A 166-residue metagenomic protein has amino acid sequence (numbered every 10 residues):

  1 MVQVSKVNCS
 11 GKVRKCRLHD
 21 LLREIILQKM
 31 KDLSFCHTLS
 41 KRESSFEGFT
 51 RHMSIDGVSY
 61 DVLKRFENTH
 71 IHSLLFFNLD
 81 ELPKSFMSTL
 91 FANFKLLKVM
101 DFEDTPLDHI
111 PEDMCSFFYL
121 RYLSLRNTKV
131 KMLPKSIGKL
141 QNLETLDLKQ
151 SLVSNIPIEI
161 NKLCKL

Functional and structural regions predicted by a protein language model:
M1-F117, Y122, G138, I158-K165: Surface-exposed helical/coil interface segments that assemble multiprotein signaling complexes
R23, N127-V130: Alpha-helical and His/Cys-centered functional microenvironments
D108, V130-K131, V153-S154: Leucine-rich repeat
K131, I137-L146: A detector of tandem-repeat and repeat-rich interaction/domain scaffolds
L143-P157, L166: Acidic, glycine-rich calcium-binding repeat modules characteristic of RTX/beta-roll and related beta-solenoid repeat
